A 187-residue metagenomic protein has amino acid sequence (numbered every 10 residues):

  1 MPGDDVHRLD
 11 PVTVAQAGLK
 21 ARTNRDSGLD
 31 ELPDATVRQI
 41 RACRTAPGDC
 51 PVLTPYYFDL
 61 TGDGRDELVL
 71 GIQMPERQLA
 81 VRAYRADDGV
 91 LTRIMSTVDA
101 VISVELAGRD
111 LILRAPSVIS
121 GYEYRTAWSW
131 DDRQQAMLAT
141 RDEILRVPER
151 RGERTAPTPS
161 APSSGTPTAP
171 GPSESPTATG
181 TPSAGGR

Functional and structural regions predicted by a protein language model:
M1-D49, T92-I102, R141: Blade-edge motifs of beta-propeller repeat domains
M1-N24, L106-R187: Acidic, small-residue rich beta-repeat scaffolds with periodic aromatic anchors
C50-L60, A100-L111: Beta-propeller blade termini
T61-D63, R85-L91, V104-G108, W130-Q135: A short, structured loop/turn motif at beta-sheet edges
T61-I72, R109-R114: Acidic/hydrophobic-patterned starts of short beta strands in beta-sheet-rich repeat architectures
G71, A80-A86, S96-D99: "Short basic amphipathic alpha-helical interaction patches in structured regions
E76-R82, G121-T126: Structural motif
